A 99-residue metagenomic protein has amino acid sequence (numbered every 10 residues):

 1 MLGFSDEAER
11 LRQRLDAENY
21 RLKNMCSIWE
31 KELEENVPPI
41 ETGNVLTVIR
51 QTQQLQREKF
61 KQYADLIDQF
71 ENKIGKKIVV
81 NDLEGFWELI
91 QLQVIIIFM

Functional and structural regions predicted by a protein language model:
M1-L55: Eukaryotic intrinsically disordered low-complexity regulatory regions that serve as activation/interaction modules
D6, D16, D65-D68, D82: Acidic-enriched, low-complexity/disordered segments with a strong bias for Aspartate over Glutamate
Y20-R21, Q62, E88: Extracellular/secreted glycoprotein ectodomains characterized by long, lumenal stretches of O-glycosylated
Q54-K59, N81-E84: Short, charged low-complexity intrinsically disordered segments located at boundaries of structured domains
Q56, F60-A64, D68: Extended amphipathic alpha-helical regions
L66, V79-M99: Alpha-helical bundle protein-protein interaction modules that mediate dimerization/oligomerization and scaffolding
E71-I78: A cross-kingdom feature marking solvent-exposed beta-strand/loop segments within repeated, beta-rich binding/scaffold
